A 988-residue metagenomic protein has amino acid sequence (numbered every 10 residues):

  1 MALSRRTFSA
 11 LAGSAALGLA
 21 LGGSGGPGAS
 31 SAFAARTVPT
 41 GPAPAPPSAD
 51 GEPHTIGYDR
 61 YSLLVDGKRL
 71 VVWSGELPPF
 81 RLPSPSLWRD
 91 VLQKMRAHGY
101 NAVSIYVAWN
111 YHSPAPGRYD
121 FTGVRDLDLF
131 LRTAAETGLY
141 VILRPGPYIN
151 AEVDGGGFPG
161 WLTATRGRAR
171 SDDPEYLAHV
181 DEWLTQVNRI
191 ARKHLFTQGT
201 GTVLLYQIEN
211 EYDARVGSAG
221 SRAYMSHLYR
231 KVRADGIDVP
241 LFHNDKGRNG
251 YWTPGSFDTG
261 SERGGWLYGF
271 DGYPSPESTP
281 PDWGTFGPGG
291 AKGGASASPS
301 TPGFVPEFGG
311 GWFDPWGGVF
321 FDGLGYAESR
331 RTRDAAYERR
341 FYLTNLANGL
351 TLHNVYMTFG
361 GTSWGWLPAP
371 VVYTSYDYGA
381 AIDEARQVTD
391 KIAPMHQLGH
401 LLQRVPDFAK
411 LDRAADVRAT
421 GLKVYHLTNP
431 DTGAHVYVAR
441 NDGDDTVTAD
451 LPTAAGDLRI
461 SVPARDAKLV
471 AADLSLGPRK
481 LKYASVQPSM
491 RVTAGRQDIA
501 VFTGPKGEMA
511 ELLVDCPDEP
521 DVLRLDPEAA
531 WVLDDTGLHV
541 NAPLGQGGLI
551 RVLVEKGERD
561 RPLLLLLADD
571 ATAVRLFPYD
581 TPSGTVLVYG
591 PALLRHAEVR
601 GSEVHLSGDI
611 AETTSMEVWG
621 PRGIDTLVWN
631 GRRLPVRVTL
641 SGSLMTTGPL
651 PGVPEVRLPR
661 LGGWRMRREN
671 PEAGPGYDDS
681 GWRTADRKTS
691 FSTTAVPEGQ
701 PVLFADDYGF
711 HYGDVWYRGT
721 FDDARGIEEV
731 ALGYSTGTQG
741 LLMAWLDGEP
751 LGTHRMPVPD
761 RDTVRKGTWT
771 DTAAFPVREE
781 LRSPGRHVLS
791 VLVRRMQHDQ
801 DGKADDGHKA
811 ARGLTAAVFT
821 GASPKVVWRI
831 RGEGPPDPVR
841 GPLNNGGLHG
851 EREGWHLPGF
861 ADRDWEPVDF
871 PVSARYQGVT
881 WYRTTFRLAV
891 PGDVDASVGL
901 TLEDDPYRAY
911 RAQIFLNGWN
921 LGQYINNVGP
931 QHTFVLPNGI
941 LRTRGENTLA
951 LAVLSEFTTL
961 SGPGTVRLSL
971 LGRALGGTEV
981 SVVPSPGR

Functional and structural regions predicted by a protein language model:
T7-G28: N-terminal export signals
A35-N101: N-terminal carbohydrate-binding accessory modules
W88-H98, S104-V153: Aromatic-lined substrate-binding rim segments of carbohydrate-active enzymes
G117-G123, I149-R170, G260, V371-Y373: Aromatic- and acidic-residue-enriched segments that line the glycan-binding/catalytic groove of carbohydrate-active
H179-R248: Active-site neighborhood of glycoside hydrolase catalytic domains
A223, K246-G287, W364-L367: Substrate-binding cleft/loops of secretory-pathway carbohydrate-active enzymes
E277-L367: Catalytic-core region of carbohydrate-active enzymes that cleave or remodel glycosidic bonds
I392-L941, T948, L954-R988: Non-catalytic C-terminal accessory domains or segments of carbohydrate-active enzymes
